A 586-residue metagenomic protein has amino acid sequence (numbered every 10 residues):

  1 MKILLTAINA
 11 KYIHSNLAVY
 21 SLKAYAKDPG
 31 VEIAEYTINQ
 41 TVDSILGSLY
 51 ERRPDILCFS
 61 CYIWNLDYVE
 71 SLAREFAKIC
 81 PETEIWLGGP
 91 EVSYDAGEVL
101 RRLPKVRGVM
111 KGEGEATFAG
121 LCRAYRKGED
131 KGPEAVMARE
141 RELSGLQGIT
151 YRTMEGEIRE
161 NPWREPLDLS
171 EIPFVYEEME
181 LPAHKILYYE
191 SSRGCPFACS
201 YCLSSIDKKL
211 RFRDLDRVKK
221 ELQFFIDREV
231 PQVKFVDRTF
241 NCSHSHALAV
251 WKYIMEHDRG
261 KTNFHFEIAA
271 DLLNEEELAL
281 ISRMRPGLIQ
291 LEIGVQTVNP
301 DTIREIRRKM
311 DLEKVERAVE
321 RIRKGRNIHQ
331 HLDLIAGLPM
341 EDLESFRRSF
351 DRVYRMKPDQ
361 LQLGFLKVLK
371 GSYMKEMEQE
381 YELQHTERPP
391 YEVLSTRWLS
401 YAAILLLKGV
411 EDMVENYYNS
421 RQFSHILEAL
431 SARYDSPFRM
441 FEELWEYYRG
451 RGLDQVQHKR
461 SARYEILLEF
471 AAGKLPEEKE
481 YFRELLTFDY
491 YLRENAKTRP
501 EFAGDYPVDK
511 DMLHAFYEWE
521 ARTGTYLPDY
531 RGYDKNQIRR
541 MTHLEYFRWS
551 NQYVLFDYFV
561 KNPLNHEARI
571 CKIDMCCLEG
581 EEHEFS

Functional and structural regions predicted by a protein language model:
M1-I3, L143-L146, T150-S191, D557 (+2 more regions): N-terminal [4Fe-4S]-dependent radical SAM core
M1-N16: A short, flexible N-terminal coil/short beta segment enriched in small residues
K2, A18, Y25, P29-W163: Glycine-rich beta-alpha loop elements in corrinoid/cobalamin-binding modules across cobalamin-dependent enzymes
K2-T6, D28, V42, L46 (+2 more regions): Radical SAM enzyme core and accessory elements
I8, H244, E256-R259, N263-L272 (+1 more regions): A structural motif corresponding to the C-terminal lobe/cap of the Radical SAM core domain
R53-L57, V230, P358-D359: Proline-aspartate-enriched helix->loop->beta-strand connector
S170-K324: Radical SAM [4Fe-4S] cluster-binding motif and immediate context
